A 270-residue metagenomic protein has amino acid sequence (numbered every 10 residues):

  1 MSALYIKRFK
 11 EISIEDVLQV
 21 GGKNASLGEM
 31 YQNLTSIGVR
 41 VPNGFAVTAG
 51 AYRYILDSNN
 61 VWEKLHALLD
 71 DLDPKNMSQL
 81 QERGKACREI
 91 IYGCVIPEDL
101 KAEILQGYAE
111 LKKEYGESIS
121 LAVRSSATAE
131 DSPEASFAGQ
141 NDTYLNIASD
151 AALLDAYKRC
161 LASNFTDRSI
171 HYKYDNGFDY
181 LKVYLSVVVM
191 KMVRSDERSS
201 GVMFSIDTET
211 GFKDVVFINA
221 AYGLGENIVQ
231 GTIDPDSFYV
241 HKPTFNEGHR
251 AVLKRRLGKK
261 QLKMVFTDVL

Functional and structural regions predicted by a protein language model:
M1-V188: N-terminal beta-alpha lobe that positions the nucleotide/phosphoryl donor in ATP/NTP-coupled carboxylate activation
A127, K191-V193, T208, A221-Y222 (+2 more regions): A broadly conserved detector of short glycine/acidic/proline-rich loop/turn motifs that flank catalytic sites and bind
E134-A135, S200-G201, N227-Q230: Short conserved micro-motifs at the rims of enzyme active sites and ligand-binding pockets
Y144-A148, M203-I206, V240-H241: Short beta-strand-to-turn element immediately C-terminal to the catalytic PLP-Schiff-base lysine in fold type I
V183-V202: Flexible, glycine/threonine-enriched loop-and-boundary segments that flank and lead into catalytic domains of large
R198, S205-T208, N219-E226: Glycine-rich phosphate/pyrophosphate-binding beta-alpha loops
V215-L270: Conserved catalytic alpha/beta cores of large enzymes that bind or transform nucleotide phosphates and polynucleotides
